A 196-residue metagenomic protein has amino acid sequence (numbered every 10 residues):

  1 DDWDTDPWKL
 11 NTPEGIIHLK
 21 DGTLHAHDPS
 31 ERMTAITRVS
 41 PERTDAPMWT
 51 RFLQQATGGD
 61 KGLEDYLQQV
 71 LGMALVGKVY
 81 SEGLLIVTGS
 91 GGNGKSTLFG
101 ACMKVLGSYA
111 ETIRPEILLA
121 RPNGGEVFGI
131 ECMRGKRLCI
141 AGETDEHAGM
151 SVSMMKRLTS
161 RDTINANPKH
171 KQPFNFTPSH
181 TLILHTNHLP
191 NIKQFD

Functional and structural regions predicted by a protein language model:
D2-T5, K9-R137: P-loop NTPase catalytic core of nucleic-acid-dependent motor ATPases
D6, T12-E14, P178-L182, T186-I192: Catalytic nucleotidyl-transfer cores of nucleotide-processing enzymes
M48, Y66, M150, N167-P168: Short, conserved clusters of charged catalytic residues that mark active-site and nucleotide-handling motifs
G77, K104-S108, E146, R157-I164 (+1 more regions): Short, well-ordered loop/turn and helix-capping segments at boundaries between secondary-structure elements and domains
I86-G89, I140-A141, I183-T186: Short beta-strand segments
I113-E126, S153-Q172: Substrate-gripping "pore-loop 1 plus following alpha2 helix"
F128-R134, N167-H185: AAA+/SF3 P-loop NTPase mechanochemical coupling elements
G135-T159, F174-T177, I192-D196: Conserved AAA+/SF3 P-loop NTPase catalytic/coupling segment centered on the Walker-B
